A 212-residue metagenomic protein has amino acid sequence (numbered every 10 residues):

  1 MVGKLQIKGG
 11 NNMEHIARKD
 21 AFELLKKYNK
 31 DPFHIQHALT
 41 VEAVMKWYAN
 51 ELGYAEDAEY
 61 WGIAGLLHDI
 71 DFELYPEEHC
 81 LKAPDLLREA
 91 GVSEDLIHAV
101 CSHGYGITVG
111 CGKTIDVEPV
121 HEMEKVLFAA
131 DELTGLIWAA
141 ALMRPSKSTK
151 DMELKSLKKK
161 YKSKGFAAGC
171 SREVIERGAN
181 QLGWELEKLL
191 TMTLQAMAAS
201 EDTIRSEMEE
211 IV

Functional and structural regions predicted by a protein language model:
Q6-R18, Q181-V212: N-terminal charge/polar-biased segments
G9-Y75: Acidic/His-rich, divalent-metal-binding segments that scaffold phosphate/diphosphate chemistry
F22, K26, L39-K46, L81-P84 (+5 more regions): Predominant activation on well-ordered alpha-helical scaffold segments within soluble catalytic domains
Y28-P32, V44-L52, I70-E73, A90 (+4 more regions): Change "in soluble alpha/beta enzymes" to "in soluble alpha/beta proteins
A43-E51, A58, E173, W184-S200: Active-site hotspot residues in diverse enzymes, especially metal/ion-binding acidic/histidine motifs
Y54-K164: Divalent metal-dependent catalytic cores for phosphoryl transfer on phosphate-bearing substrates
T149-M192: Divalent-cation-assisted or electrostatically stabilized phosphate/pyrophosphate-binding catalytic cores
